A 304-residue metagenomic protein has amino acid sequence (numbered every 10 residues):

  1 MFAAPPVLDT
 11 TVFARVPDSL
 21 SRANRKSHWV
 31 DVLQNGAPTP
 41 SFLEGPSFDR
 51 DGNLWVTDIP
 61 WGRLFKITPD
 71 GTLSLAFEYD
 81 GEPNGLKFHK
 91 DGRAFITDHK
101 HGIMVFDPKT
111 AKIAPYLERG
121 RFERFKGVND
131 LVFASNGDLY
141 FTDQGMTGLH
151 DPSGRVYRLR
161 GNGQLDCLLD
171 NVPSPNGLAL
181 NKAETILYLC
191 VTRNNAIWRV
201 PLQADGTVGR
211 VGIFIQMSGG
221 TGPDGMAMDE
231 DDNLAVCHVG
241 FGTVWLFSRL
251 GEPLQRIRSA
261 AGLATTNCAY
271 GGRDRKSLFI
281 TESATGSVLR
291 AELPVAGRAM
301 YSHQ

Functional and structural regions predicted by a protein language model:
M1-H28, H150: Blade/loop signatures of beta-propeller domains
A23-S27, V32-D51, Y79-G102, R121-L139 (+6 more regions): Beta-rich, blade/repeat-based domains predominating in secreted/periplasmic proteins but also intracellular
D51-E78: Beta-propeller domains
I59-P60, H99, T147-S153, T192-N195 (+2 more regions): Short, solvent-exposed loop/turn segments at conserved positions within beta-propeller repeat blades
R63-F65, G102-M104, G154-Y157, A196-W198 (+2 more regions): A short loop-to-beta-strand structural motif that recurs across blades of beta-propeller domains
I67-T72, D107-A111, L159-G163, P201-G206 (+2 more regions): Short loop/turn segments that connect beta-strands within beta-propeller blades
N195-A196, V200-L202, T207-V211, I215-E252: Loop/turn-rich, solvent-exposed surfaces of beta-rich toroidal or solenoidal domains
T266-Q304: Blade-level signature of beta-propeller repeat domains, shared across WD40, Kelch, NHL, RCC1 and BNR/Asp-box propellers
